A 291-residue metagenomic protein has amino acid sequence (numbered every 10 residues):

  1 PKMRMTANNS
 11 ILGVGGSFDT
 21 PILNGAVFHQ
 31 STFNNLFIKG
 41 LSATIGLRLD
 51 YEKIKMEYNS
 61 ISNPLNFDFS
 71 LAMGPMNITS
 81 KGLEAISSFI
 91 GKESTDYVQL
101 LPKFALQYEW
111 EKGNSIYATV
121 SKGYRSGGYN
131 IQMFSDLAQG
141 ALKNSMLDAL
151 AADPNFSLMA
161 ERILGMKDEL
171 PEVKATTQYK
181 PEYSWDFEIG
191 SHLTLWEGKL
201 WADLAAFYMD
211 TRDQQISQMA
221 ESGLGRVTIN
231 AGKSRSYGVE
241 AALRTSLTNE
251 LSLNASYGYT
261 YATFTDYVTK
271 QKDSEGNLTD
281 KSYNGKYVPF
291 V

Functional and structural regions predicted by a protein language model:
P1-D19, V27, S126, A242 (+2 more regions): Short intrinsically disordered, low-complexity coil segments enriched in acidic
P1-T6, Y58-F69, G74-P75, M133-A141 (+2 more regions): Flexible, surface-exposed loop regions and adjacent strand-edge segments of Gram-negative outer-membrane beta-barrel
M3-L12, M76-S87, A160-E172, I216-G225 (+2 more regions): Flexible, solvent-exposed coil segments and beta strand-coil junctions, predominantly the extracellular/periplasmic
S10-F18, Q30, I86-E93, V173-Q178 (+3 more regions): Extracellular loop and loop/strand-boundary signature of outer-membrane beta-barrel proteins
F18-W201, A205-D210: Structural signature of Gram-negative outer-membrane beta-barrels, strongest in the C-terminal barrel of TonB-dependent
F37, K199-R212, V227-V291: Gram-negative outer-membrane beta-barrel transporters
L41-S42, S115-A118, A220, T228 (+1 more regions): Helix-centric, low-specificity signal for extended rod-like, repetitive segments
